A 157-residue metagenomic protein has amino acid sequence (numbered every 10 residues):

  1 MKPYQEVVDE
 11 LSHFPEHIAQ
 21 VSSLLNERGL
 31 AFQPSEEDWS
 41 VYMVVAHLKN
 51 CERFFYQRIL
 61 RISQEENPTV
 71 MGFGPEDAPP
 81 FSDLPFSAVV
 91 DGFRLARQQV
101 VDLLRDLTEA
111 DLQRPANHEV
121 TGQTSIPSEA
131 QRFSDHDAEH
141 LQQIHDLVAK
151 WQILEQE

Functional and structural regions predicted by a protein language model:
M1-E27, N50-R61, Q131-D135: Alpha-helical bundle segments that constitute or directly flank the non-heme di-iron/ferroxidase center
Y4-L11, D38-V45, F86-V90, P127-A130: Amphipathic, non-membrane alpha-helical segments in soluble helical-bundle scaffolds
D9-Q20, E27-L30, S35-S40, A110 (+1 more regions): Hydrophobic, well-ordered secondary-structure segments that either form specific early membrane-associated helices used
L11-P15, V21, P79-R114, F133: Acidic/histidine-rich alpha-helical segments that form the ligand environment of transition-metal centers
H17-L24, R28, F54, R58 (+3 more regions): Amphipathic, soluble alpha-helical interaction motifs
L30-F73, P115-E157: Short, contiguous alpha-helical
P75-D77: Internal acidic/polar
